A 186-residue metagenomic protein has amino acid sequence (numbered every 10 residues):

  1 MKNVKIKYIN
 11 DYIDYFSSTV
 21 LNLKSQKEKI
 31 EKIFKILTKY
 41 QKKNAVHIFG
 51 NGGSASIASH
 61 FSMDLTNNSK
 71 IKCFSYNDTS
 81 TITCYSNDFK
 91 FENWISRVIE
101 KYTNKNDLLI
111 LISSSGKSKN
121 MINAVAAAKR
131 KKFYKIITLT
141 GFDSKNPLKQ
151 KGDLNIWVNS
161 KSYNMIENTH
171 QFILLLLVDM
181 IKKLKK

Functional and structural regions predicted by a protein language model:
M1-S25: Generic N-terminal amphipathic, Lys/Arg-enriched alpha-helix
K2, I6, K27-F34, E167: Amphipathic, non-membrane alpha-helical segments in soluble helical-bundle scaffolds
Y12, T19, I33-I36, F61 (+2 more regions): A ubiquitous structural signal for well-ordered alpha-helices
N22-K42: A short, well-structured juxtamembrane/interface segment
V46-K186: Glycine-rich phosphate-binding loops that contact phosphosugars or nucleotide phosphates
